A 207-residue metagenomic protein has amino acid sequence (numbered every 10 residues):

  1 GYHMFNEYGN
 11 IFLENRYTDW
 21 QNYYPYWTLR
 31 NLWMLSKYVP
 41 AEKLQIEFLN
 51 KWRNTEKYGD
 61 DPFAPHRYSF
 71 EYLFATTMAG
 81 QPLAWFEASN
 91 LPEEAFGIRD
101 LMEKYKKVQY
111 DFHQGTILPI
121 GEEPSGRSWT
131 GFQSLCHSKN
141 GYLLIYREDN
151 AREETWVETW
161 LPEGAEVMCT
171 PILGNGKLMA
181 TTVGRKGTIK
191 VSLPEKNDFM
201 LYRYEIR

Functional and structural regions predicted by a protein language model:
G1-A180, L193-E195, F199-R203: Active-site-proximal substrate-binding groove within the catalytic cores of carbohydrate-active enzymes
G187-I189: Short strand-edge motifs at loop-to-beta-strand transitions and within beta-strands of extracellular beta-rich domains
